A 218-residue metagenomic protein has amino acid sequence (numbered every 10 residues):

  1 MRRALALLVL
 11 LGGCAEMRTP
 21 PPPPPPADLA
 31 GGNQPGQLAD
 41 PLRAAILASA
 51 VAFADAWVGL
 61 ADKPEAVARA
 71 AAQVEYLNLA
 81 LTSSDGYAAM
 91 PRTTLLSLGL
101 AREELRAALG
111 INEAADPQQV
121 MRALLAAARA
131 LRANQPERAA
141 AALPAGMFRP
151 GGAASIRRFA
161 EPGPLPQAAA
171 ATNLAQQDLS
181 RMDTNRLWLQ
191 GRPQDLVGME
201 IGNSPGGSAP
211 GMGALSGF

Functional and structural regions predicted by a protein language model:
M1-C14: Sec-dependent bacterial lipoprotein signal peptides
A4-L5, M17-P21, G151: Large, modular interaction/toxin scaffolds in secreted and membrane-associated proteins
A6-L7, L124, A214-G217: Short amphipathic alpha-helical segments
L8, P20-P24, M90, P205-G213: Intrinsic low-complexity, intrinsically disordered segments enriched in polar/basic residues
G12-N33, G217-F218: Bacterial Sec signal peptide processing site at the extreme N-terminus
T19-P23, E161-G163, R192, S204: Intrinsic-disorder/low-complexity coil detector
A39-G198: Mature extracellular/secreted ectodomains of secretory-pathway proteins
P193-F218: Short, low-complexity, Pro/Ser/Thr/Gly-rich segments in the mature regions of secreted, periplasmic
